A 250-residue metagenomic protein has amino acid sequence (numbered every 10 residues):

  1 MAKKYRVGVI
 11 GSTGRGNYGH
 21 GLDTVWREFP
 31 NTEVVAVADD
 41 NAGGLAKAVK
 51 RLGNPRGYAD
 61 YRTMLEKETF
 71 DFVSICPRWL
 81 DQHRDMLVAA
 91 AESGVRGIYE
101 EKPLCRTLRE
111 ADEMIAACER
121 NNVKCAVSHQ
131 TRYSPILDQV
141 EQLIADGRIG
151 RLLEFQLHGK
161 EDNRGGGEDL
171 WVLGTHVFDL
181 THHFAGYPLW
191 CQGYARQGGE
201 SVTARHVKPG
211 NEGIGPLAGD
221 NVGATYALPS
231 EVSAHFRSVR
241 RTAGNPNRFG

Functional and structural regions predicted by a protein language model:
M1-L52: N-terminal Rossmann-like dinucleotide-binding module
K3, H176-G250: Contiguous beta-strand/loop segments that form the cofactor/metal-binding neighborhood of enzyme cores
V7, S128-D138, L143-G165, H183-E200 (+1 more regions): NAD(P)-dependent dehydrogenases' Rossmann-like dinucleotide-binding region
T32-A36, V73, E168: Short active-site oxyanion
P55-D60: Conserved SAM-binding strand-loop segment of SAM-dependent methyltransferases
E68-R84: Rossmann-like NAD(P)-binding element
F72, R84-Y133, G147: Beta-strand-loop-alpha-helix segment that lines the small-molecule cofactor/substrate pocket of alpha/beta enzymes
